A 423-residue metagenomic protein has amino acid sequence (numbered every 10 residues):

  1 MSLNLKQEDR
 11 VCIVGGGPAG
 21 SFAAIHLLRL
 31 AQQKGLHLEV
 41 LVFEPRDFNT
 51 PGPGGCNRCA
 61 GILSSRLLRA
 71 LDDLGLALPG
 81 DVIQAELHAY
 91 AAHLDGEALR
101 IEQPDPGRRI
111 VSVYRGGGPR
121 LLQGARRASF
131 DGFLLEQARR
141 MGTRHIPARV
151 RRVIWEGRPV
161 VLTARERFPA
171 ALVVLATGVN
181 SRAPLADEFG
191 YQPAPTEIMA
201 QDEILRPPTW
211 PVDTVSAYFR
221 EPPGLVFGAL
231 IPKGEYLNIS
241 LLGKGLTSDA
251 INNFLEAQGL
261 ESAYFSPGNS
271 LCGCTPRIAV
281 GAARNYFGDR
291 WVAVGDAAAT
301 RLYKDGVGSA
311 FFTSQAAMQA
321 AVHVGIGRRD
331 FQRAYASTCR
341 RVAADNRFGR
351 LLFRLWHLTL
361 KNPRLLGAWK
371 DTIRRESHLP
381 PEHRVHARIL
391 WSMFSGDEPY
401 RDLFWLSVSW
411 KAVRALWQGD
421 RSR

Functional and structural regions predicted by a protein language model:
L3-A19, L41-F43: Beta1/beta-strand and adjacent pyrophosphate-binding region of the FAD-binding site in flavoprotein oxidoreductases
A19, F48, N180: Conserved Rossmann-like nucleotide-cofactor binding loop
H26-R29, G132-A263: Predominantly flavin-linked oxidoreductase catalytic cores and closely associated redox partners
L28-N57: Glycine-rich FAD pyrophosphate-binding loop
D47-E97: N-terminal FAD cofactor-binding segment of flavoenzymes
C59-I62, G107-E136, G245-N252: Short beta-strand to alpha-helix junction loop
I83, R167, G245-I326: FAD/FMN-dependent oxidoreductases across multiple families
V322-R423: C-terminal helical "tail/cap" subdomain of flavin- and related membrane-associated enzymes
